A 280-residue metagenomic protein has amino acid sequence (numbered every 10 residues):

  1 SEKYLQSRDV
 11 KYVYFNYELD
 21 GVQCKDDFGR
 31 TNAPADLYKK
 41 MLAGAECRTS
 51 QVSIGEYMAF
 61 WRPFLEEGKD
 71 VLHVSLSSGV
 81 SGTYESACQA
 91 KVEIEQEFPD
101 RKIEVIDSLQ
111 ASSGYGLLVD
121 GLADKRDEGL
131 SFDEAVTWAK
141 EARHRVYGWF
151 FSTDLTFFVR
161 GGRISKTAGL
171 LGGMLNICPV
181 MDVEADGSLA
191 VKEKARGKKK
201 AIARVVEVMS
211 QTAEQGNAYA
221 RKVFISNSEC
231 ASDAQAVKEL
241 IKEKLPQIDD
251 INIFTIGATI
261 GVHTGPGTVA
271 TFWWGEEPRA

Functional and structural regions predicted by a protein language model:
S1-E56: N-terminal glycine-rich anion-binding loop in soluble enzyme alpha/beta folds
S1-G21, L72, G79-T83, A87-V92 (+2 more regions): Mixed-charge interfacial surface used for oligomerization/domain docking and macromolecular partner engagement
T31-Y38, W61, L65-E66, E93: A short glycine/small-residue-enriched secondary-structure motif
L42-S78, E85, Q89, V136: Glycine-rich phosphate- or other oxyanion-binding loops that anchor nucleotides, phosphorylated ligands
